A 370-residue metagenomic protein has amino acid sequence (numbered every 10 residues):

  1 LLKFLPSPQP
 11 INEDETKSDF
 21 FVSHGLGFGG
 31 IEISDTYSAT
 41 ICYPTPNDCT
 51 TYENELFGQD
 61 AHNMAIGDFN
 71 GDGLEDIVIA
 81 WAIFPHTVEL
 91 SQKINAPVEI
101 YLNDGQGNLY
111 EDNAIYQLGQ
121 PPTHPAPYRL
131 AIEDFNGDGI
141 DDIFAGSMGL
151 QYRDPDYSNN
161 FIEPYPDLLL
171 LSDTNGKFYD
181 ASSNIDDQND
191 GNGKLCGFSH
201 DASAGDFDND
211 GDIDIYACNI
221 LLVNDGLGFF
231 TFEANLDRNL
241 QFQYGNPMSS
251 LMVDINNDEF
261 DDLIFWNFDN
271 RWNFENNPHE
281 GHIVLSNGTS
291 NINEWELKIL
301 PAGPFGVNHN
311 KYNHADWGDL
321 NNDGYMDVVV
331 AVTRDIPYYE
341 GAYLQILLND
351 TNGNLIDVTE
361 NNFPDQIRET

Functional and structural regions predicted by a protein language model:
L1-N12, D60-G71, A126-G137, F198-N209 (+3 more regions): Beta-propeller blade termini
L5-Q59, P97-P125, Y157, P166 (+5 more regions): Blade-edge motifs of beta-propeller repeat domains
K17-V22, G73-I79, G139-D141, G211-I215 (+2 more regions): Glycine-aliphatic tripeptides that mark coil-to-beta-strand junctions in extracellular and membrane proteins
G25, A82-F84, M148-L150, C218-I220 (+2 more regions): Short loop/turn segments immediately following the C-termini of beta-strands
I31, E75, V88-E89, D141 (+6 more regions): Generic domain-boundary/flexible-linker signal
V88-A96, D154-Y165, W272-H279, P337-A342: Short, solvent-exposed loop/turn segments at conserved positions within beta-propeller repeat blades
C196, H200, C218, F242-M252 (+4 more regions): Beta-propeller domains
